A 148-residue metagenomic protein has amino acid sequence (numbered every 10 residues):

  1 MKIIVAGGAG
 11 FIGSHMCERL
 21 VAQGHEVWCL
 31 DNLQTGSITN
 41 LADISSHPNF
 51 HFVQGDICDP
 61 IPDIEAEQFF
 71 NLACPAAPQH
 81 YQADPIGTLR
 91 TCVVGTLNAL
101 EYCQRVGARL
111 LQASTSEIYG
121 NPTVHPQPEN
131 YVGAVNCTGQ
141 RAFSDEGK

Functional and structural regions predicted by a protein language model:
M1-K148: N-terminal Rossmann-like NAD(P)+-binding domain of SDR-like oxidoreductases, especially those catalyzing
